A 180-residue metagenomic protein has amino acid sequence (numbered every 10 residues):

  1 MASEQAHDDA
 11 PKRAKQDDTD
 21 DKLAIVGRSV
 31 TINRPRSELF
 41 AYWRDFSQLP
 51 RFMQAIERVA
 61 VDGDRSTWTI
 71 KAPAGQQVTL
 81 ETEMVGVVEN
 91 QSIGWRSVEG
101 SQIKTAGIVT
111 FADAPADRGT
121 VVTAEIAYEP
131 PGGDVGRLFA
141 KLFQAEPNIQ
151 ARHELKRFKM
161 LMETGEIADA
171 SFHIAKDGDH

Functional and structural regions predicted by a protein language model:
A2-D8, D18-D20, V78, R96-L155 (+3 more regions): Beta-strand/loop substructures that line and gate deep hydrophobic ligand-binding cavities in soluble
A2-R65, P73, R152, R157 (+1 more regions): Hydrophobic ligand-binding cavity/cleft-lining segments
S29, S92, G119: A residue-level signal for beta-strand positions that form part of recognition/binding surfaces within mature
P35, E89, A114-R118: Short strand-connecting beta-turns/loops that link adjacent beta-strands
A55-E57, D62-S66, V78-L80, E89-I93 (+1 more regions): A generic structural signal for short beta-strands and their flanking turns/coil linkers
T67-P73, I93-G100: Short beta-strand segments that buttress and anchor functional surface loops
